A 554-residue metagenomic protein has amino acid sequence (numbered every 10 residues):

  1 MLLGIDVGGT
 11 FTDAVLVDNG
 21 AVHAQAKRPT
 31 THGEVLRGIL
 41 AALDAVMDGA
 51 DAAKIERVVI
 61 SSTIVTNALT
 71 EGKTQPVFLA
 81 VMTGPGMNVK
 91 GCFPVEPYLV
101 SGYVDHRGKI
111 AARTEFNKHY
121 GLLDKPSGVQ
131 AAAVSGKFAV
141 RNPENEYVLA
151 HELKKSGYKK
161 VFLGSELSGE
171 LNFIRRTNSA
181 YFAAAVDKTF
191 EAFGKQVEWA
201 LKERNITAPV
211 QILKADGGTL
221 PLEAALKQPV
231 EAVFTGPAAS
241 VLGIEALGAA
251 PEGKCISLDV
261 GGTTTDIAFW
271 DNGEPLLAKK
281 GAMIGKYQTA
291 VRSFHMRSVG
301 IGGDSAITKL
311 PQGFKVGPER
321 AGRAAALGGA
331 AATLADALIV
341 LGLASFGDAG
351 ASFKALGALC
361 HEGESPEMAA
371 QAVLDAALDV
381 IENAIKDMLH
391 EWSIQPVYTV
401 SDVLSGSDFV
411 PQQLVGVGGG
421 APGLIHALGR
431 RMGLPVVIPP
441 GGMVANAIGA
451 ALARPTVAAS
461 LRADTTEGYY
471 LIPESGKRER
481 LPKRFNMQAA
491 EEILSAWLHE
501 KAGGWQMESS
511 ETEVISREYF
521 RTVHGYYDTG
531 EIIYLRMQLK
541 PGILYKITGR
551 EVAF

Functional and structural regions predicted by a protein language model:
M1-F554: N-terminally biased helix-coil "hinge/interface" segments that flank
